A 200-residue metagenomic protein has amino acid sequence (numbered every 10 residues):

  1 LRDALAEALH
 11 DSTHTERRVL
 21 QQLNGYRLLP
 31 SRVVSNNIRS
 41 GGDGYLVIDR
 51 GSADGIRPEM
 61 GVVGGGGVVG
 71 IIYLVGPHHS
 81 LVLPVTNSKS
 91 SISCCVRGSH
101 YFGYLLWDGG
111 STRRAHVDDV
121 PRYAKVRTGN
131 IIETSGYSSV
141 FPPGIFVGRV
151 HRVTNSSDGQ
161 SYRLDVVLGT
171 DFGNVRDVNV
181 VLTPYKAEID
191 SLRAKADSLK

Functional and structural regions predicted by a protein language model:
A4-K200: A secondary-structure micro-motif
